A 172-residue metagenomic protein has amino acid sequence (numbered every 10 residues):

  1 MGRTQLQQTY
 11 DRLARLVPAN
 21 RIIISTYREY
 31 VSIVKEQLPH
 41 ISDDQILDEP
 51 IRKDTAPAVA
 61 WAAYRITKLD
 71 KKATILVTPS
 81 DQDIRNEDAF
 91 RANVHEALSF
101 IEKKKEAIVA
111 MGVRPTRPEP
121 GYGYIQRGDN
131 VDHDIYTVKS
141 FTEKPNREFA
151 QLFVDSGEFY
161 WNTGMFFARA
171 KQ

Functional and structural regions predicted by a protein language model:
M1-P79, R85-R91, H95: Conserved N-terminal catalytic core of the sugar/cofactor nucleotidyltransferase
R85-K171: Conserved core of the sugar-phosphate nucleotidyltransferase
